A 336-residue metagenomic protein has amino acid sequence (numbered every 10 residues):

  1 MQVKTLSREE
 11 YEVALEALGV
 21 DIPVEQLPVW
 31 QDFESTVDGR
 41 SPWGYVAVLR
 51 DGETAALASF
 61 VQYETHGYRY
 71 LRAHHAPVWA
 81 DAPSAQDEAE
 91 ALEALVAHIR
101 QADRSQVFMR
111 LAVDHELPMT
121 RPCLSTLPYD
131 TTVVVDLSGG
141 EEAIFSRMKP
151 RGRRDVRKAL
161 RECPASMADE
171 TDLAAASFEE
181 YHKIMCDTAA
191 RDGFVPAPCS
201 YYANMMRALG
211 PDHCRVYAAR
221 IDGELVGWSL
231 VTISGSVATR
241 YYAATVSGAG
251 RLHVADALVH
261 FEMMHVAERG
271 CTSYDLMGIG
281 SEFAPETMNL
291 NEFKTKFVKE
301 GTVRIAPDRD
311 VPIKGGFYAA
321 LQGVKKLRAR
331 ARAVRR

Functional and structural regions predicted by a protein language model:
V3-D51, A58-G67, V113-D130, I144-A249: A conserved beta-strand-loop-helix scaffold within acyl/acetyltransferase catalytic domains
K4-E9, D114-A143, T272-R336: Active-site/acyl-donor-binding loops of N-acyltransferases
S41-W43, R104-Q106, C214, E268-C271: Short, high-confidence coil segments that cap the C-terminus of an alpha-helix and link into the following beta-strand
T65-H75: N-terminal cap/recognition module
L71, V107-M109, A238, Y274: Hydrophobic residues within beta-strands of alpha/beta enzymes
H74-A85, S138-G139, A243-L252, G280-E282: A short, internal acetyl-CoA/4′-phosphopantetheine-binding micro-motif in the GNAT/acyltransferase core
D87-V134: Non-catalytic accessory segments adjacent to catalytic cores
E90-H98, N204-A319: Aromatic (often tryptophan-rich) hydrophobic motifs at membrane interfaces
